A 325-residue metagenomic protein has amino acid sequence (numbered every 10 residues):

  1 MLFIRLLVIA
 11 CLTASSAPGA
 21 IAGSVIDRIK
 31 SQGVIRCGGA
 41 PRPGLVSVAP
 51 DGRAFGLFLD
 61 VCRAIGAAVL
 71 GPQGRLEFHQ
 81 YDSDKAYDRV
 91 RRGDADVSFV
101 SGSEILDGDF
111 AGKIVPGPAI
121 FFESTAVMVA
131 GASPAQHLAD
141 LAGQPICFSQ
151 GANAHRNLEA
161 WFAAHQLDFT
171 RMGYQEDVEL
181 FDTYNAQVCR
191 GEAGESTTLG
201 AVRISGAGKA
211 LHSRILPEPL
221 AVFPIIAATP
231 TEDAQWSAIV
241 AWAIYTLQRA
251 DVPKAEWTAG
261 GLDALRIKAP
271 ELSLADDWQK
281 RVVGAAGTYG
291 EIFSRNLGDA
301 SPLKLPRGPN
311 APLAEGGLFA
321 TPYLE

Functional and structural regions predicted by a protein language model:
S15-A17: N-terminal signal peptide c-region/cleavage motif recognized by signal peptidases
A22-S101: Extracytoplasmic small-molecule ligand-binding "clamshell" domains of the periplasmic binding protein/Venus flytrap
V34-G44, D51-V69, S103, E123-E179: Bilobed "Venus flytrap"/periplasmic-binding protein-like clamshell domains and structurally analogous long
G56-V69, G131-A135, A139, Q144-P145 (+3 more regions): Extended ligand-binding regions for polar small-molecule ligands
A68-Q73, E77-S98, A111-K113, D140 (+3 more regions): Short helices/loops that flank or line small-molecule/ion binding pockets
F99-A111, N157-A164, N185-A186, R190-R214: A ligand-binding cleft/hinge motif common to bilobed small-molecule-binding domains
G112-F122, T170, G206-A221, T231-E232: Short beta-strand->loop
D251-E325: Segments of small-molecule ligand-sensing domains
